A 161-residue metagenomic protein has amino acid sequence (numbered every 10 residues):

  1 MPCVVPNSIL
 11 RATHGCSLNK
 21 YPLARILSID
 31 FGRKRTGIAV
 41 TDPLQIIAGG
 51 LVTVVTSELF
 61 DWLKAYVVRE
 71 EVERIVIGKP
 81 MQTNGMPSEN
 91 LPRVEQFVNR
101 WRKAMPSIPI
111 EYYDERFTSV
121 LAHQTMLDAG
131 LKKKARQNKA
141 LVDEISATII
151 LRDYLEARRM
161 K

Functional and structural regions predicted by a protein language model:
I9-L10, C16-I29, R33-K34, A39-K161: Phosphate- and other anionic-substrate recognition elements at nucleic-acid/protein interfaces
